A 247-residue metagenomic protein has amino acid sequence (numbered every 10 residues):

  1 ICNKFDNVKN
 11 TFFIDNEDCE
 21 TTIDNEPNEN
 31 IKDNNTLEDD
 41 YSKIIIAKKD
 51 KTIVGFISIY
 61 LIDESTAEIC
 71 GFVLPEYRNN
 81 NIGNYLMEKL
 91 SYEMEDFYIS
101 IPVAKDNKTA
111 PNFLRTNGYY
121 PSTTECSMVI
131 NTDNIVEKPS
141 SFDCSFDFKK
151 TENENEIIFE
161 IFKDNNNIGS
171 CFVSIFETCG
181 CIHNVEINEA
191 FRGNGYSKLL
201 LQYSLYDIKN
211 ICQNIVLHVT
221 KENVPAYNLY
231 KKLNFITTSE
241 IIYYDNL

Functional and structural regions predicted by a protein language model:
I1-N35, Y120-N166: Short amphipathic alpha-helix that is part of the acyltransferase structural core
D6, N10-D18, D33-Y85, C171-G180: Conserved donor-binding loop and adjoining core beta-sheet/short helix segment in diverse acyl/aminoacyl transferases
C70-N79, V185-R192, V219-T220: A short, internal acetyl-CoA/4′-phosphopantetheine-binding micro-motif in the GNAT/acyltransferase core
N79-Y92, G193-Y206, Y227-N228, K232: Conserved acetyl-CoA-binding loop-helix of GNAT-fold acetyltransferases
S100-P111, L217-Y227, Y243-L247: Conserved beta-strand-loop-alpha-helix junction that forms the acyl-donor binding cleft
A110-R115, Y119, Y230, F235: Conserved active-site tyrosine of GNAT-family acetyltransferases
N167-N214: Glycine/small-residue-rich hydrophobic helix-like segments
